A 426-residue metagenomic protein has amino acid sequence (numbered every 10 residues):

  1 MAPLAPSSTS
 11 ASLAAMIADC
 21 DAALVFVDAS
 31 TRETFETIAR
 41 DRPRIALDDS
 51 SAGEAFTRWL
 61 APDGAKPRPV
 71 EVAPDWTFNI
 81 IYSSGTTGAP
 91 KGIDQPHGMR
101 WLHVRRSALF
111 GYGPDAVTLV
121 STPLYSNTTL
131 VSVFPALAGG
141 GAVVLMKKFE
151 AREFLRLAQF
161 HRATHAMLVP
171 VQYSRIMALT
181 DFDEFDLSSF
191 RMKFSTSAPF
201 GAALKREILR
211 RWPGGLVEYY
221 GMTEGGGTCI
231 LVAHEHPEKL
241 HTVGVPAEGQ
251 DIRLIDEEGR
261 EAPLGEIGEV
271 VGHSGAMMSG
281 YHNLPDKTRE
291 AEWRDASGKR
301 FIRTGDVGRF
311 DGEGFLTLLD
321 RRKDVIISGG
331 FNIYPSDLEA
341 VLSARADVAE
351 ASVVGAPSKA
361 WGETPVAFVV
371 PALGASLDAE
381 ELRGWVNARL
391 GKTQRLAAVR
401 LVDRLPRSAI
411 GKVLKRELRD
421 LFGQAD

Functional and structural regions predicted by a protein language model:
M1-F26, K91-D94, V120, A142-K148 (+1 more regions): Short beta-strand->loop structural element characteristic of the AMP-binding/adenylate-forming
S8, V25-V27, A166-V169, L179 (+8 more regions): AMP-binding/adenylate-forming catalytic core of the ANL superfamily
L24, S30-P74, T180: ANL superfamily adenylate-forming
D63-Y82, A89, G111-V117, Q250: Conserved pre-ATP/AMP-binding loop-to-beta segment of ANL
P74, N79, I93-P114, S121 (+1 more regions): Conserved structural elements of the adenylate-forming
W101-V117, Y125-H165, L179: Conserved AMP-binding/adenylation subdomain of ANL enzymes
A138, A163-L168, M177-E238, D251 (+1 more regions): Gly/Ser/Thr-rich phosphate-binding loop
V245-G249, R260-W293, I333: Conserved ATP/PPi-binding loop(s) of AMP-dependent carboxylate-activating enzymes
